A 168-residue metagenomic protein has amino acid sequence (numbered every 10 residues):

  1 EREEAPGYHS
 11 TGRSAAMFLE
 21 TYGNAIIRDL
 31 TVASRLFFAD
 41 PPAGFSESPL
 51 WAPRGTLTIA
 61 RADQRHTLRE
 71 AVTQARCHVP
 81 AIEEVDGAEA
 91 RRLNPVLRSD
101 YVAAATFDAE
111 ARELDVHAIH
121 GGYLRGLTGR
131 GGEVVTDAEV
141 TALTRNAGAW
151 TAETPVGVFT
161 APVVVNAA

Functional and structural regions predicted by a protein language model:
E1-T11: Glycine-rich FAD pyrophosphate-binding loop
E3-A5, A90, Y123: Short beta-to-alpha linker loops that shape the active-site pocket of alpha/beta-hydrolase fold enzymes
H9-A15, L97: Short, flexible, mixed-charge acidic loops at enzyme active sites
A15-L93: Dinucleotide-binding Rossmann-like beta1-alpha1 core, especially the glycine-rich loop that anchors the ADP
F18, L57, A105-T106, A152: Well-ordered beta-strand positions enriched in small/hydrophobic/aromatic, beta-favoring residues
T73, Y101-V102: Acidic/polar active-site rim loop that often engages polyanionic ligands
T106-V163, A167: Helical element adjacent to the flavin cofactor pocket in flavoenzyme catalytic cores
